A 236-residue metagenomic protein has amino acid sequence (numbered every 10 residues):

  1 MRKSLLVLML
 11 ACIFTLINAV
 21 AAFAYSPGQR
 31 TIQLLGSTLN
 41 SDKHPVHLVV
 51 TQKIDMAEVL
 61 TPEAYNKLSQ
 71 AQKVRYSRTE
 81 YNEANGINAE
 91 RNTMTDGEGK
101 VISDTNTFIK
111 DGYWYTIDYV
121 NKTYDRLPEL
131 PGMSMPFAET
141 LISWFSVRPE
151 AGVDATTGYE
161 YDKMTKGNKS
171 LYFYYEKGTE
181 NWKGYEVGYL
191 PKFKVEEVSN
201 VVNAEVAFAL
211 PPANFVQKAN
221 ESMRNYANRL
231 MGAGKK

Functional and structural regions predicted by a protein language model:
R2-V7, L16-A89, A151-V153, A207-K236: N-terminal leader/targeting segments and the immediate start of mature chains
A11-C12: Repetitive helical segments and hydrophobic/amphipathic motifs
K53, D111-G112, Y119-N121, G167 (+1 more regions): Solvent-exposed coil/turn segments that connect beta secondary-structure elements in extracytoplasmic/periplasmic
M56-L60, K67, L130-F145, L190 (+1 more regions): Short, aromatic- and cysteine-enriched interfacial helices/patches that mediate contacts at lipid membranes
N66-K67, R91-N106, V153-M231: Gly/Pro-enriched, hydrophobic low-complexity segments that function as extracytoplasmic propeptides/linkers
Q72-A138, G184, G188-N200: An acidic-aromatic
R78, N88-N92, E139-K163: Short Gly/Thr-rich strand-loop-strand
